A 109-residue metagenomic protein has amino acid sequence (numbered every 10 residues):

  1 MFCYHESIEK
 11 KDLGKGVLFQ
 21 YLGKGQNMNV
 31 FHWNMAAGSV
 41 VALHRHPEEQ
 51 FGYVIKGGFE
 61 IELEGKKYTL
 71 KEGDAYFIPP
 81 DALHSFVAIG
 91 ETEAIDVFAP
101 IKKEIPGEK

Functional and structural regions predicted by a protein language model:
M1-N27, G107-E108: A short, N-terminal "cap"/entry segment at the start of jelly-roll beta-barrel domains of the cupin/DSBH fold
F31-R45: Conserved short histidine dyad/triad with adjacent acidic residue
E49, Y53-F59, E64: Glycine- and acidic-residue-biased ligand/ion/polar-headgroup-sensing regions
I55-K56, K71, G90: A cytosolic small-molecule/anion-sensing beta-strand core signal
G58-E60, K67, L83, E93: Structural motif
G65-P80: Short acidic-glycine-tyrosine-enriched beta hairpin
P80-E104: Ligand-binding loop in jelly-roll beta-barrel domains
